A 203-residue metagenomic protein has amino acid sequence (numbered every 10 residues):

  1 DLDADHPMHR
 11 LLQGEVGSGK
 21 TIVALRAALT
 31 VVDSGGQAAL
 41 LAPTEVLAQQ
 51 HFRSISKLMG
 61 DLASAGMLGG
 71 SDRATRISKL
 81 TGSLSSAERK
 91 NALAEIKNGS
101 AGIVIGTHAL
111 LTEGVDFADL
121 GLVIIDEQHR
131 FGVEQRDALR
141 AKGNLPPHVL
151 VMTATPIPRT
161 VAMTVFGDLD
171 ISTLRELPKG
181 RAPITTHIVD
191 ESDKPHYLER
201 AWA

Functional and structural regions predicted by a protein language model:
D3-A203: Inter-lobe coupling/hinge segments of SF2-like helicase ATPases
